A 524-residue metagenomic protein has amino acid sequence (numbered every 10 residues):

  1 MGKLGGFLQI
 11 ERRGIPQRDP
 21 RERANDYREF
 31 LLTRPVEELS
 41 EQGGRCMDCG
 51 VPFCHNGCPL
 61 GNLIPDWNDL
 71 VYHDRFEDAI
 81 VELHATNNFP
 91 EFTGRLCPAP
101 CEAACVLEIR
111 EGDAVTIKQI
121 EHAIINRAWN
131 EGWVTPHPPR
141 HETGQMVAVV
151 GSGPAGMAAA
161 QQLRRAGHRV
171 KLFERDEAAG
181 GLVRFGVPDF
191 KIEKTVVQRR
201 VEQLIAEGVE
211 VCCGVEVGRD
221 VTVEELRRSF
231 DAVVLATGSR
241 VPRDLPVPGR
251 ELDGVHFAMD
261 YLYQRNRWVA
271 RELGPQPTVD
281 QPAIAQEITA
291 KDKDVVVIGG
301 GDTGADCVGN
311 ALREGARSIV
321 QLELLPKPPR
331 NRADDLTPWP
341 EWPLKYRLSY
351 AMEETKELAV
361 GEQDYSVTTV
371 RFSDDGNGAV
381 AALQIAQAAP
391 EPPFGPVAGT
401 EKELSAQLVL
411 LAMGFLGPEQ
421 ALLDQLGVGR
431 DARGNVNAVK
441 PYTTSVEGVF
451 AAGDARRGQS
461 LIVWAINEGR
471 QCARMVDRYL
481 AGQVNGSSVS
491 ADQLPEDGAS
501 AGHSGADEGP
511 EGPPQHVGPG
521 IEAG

Functional and structural regions predicted by a protein language model:
G5-L32, G61-H73, I80-L83, N87 (+13 more regions): Beta1-alpha1 glycine-rich phosphate/pyrophosphate-binding loop at the start of Rossmann-like nucleotide-binding domains
R13, R23-N25, T33-E37, Q42-R45 (+4 more regions): C-terminal catalytic lobe of FAD-dependent flavoproteins
R23-Q42, L63-R95, A99, E111-H141 (+2 more regions): Ferredoxin-type iron-sulfur electron-transfer modules in oxidoreductases and energy-metabolism complexes
C46-C49, C54, C58, T93-C97 (+2 more regions): Short cysteine clusters
H141-E142, M146-V150, Q198-P248, V370-Q387 (+2 more regions): Feature captures the FAD/FMN-dependent oxidoreductase FAD-binding
V150-P154, G299-G301, D454: Glycine-rich Rossmann-fold phosphate-binding loop(s) that bind the pyrophosphate of adenine dinucleotide cofactors
E251-D292, E391-Q459: FAD-site-proximal beta/loop scaffold in flavoenzymes
G304-G309, E314, A455-G482: A conserved FAD-binding loop/helix module that cradles the flavin
